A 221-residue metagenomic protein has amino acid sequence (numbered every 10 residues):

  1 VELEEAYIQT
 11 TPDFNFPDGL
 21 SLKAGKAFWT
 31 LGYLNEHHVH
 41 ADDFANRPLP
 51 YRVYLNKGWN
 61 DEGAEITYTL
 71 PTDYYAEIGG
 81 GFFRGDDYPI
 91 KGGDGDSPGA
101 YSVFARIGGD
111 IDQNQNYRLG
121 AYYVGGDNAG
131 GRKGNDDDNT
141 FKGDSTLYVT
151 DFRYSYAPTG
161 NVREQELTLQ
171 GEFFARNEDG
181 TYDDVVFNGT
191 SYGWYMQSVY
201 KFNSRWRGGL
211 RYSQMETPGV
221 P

Functional and structural regions predicted by a protein language model:
V1-Y88, G95-S102, R106-Q113, Q197-S213 (+1 more regions): Outer membrane beta-barrel
K91-G93, D137-D138: Active-site rim elements
N114-V220: Detector for outer-membrane/organellar transmembrane beta-barrel domains, recognizing the amphipathic beta-strand
